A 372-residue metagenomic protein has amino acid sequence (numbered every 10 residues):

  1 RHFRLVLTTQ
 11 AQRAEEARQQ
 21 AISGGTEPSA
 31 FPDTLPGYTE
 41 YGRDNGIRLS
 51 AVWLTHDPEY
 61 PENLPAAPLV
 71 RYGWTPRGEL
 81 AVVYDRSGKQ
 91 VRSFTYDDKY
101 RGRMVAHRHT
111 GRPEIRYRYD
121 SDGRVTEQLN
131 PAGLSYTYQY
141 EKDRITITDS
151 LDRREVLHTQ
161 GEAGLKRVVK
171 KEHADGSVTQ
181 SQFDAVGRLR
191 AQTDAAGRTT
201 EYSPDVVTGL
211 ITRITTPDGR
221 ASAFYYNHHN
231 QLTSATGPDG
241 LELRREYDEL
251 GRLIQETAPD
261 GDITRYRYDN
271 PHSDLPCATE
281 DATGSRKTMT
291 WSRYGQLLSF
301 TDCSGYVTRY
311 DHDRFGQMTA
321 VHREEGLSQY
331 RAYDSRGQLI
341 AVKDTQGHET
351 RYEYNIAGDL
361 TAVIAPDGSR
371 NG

Functional and structural regions predicted by a protein language model:
R1-G372: Extended charged/polar low-complexity repeat regions
